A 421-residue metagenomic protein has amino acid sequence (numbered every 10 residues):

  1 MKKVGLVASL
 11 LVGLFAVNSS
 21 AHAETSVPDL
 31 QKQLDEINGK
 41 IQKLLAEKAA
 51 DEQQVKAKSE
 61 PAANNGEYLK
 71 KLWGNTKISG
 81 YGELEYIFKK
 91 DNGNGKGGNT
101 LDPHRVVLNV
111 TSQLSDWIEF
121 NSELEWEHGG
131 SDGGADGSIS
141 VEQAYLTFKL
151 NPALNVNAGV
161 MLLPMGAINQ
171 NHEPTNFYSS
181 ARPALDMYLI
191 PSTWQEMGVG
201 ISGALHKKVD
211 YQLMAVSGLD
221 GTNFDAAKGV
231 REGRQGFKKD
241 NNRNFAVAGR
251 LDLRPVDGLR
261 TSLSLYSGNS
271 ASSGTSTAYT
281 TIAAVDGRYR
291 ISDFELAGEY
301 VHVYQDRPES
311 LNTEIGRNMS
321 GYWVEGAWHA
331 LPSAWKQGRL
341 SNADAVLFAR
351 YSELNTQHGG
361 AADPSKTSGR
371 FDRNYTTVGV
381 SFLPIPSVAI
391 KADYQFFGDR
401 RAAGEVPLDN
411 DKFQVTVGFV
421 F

Functional and structural regions predicted by a protein language model:
M1-A8: Bacterial N-terminal signal peptides that target proteins for export
A8-A16: Bacterial N-terminal signal peptides
L11, A21-N92, F421: N-terminal periplasmic/intermembrane-space "pro-region" immediately following the signal or transit peptide
N65-G221, R243-T261, W323-N342, V346-F348 (+1 more regions): Outer membrane beta-barrel
N92-G97, D132-G134, A144-K149, N169 (+2 more regions): Outer-membrane beta-barrel pore domains
I190, G236, D240, L311 (+1 more regions): Glycine- and other small-residue-rich loops at beta-strand/loop junctions that grip anionic moieties
T193, G236-A246, P255, T275-I282 (+2 more regions): Short, contiguous, pocket-lining structural segments that sit at or immediately flank catalytic/ligand-binding sites
T222-S272: Loop-centered beta-sheet repeat module
